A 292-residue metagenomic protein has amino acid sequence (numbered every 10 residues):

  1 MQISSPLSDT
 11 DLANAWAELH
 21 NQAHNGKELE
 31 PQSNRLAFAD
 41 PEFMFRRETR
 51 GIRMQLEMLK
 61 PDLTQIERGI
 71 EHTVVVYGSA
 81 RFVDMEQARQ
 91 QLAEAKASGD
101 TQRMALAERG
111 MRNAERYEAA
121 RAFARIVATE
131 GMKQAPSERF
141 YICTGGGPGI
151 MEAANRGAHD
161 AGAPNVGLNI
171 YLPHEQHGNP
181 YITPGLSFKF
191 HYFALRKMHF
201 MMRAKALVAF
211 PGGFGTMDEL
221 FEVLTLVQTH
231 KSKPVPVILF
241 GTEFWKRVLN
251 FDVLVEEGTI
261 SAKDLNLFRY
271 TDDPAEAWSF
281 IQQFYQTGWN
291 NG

Functional and structural regions predicted by a protein language model:
M1-K27: Charged, compositionally biased N-terminal leader segments and the immediate start of the first structured element
A17, N21-H24, E28-L168: Glycine-rich beta-alpha loop segments
L63-T73, K96-L106, H191-L207, L224-K231: Glycine/serine-rich loop-strand microenvironments at binding/catalytic pocket rims
I66-G69, K133-S137, H159, N179-Y181 (+3 more regions): Solvent-exposed alpha-helices and their adjacent loops that cap or buttress functional pockets in soluble metabolic
Q91-A93, H159-D160, E222-V227, V253-E256 (+1 more regions): Short, solvent-exposed amphipathic alpha-helical segments in soluble enzyme and RNA/protein-processing domains
C143-F210, F214, F221: Phosphate/pyrophosphate-binding betaalpha-module
G162-E175, F210, L224-R247, K263: Short, acidic/small-residue loops that bind anionic groups at enzyme active sites
V235, L239-G292: C-terminal functional extensions of proteins
